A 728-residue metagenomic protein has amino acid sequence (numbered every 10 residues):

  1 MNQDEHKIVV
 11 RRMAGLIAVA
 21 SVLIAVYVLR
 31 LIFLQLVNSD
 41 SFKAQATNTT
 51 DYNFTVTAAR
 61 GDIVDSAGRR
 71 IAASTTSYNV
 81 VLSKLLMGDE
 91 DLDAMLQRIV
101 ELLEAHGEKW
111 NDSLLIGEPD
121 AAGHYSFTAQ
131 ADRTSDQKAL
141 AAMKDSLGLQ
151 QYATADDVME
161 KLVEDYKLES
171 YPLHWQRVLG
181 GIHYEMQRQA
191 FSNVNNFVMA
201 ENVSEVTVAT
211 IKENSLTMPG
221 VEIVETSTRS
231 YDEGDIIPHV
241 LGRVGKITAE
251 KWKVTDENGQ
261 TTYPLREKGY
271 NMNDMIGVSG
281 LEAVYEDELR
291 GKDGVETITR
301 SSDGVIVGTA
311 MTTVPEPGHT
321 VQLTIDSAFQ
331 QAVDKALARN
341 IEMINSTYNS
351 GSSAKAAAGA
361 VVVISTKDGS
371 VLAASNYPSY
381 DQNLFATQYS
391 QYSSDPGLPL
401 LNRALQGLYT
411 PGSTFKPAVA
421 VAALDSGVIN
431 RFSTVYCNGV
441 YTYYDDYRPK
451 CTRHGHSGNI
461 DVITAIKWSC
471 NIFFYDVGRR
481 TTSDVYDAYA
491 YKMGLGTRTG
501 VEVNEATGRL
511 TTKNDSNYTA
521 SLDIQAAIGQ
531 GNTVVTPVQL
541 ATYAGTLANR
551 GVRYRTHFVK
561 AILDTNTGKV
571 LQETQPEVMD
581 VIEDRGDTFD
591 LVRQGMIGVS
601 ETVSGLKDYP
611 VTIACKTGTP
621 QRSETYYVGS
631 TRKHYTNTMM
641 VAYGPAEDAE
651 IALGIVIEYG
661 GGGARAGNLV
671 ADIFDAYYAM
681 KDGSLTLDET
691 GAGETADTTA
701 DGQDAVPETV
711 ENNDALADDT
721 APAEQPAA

Functional and structural regions predicted by a protein language model:
M1-V314, S350, A354-A360, A705 (+1 more regions): Membrane-proximal periplasmic segments of bacterial cell-envelope enzymes, especially penicillin-binding proteins
A72, Y78, T299-E316, I325 (+8 more regions): Beta-lactam-recognizing serine transpeptidase/beta-lactamase-like catalytic domain environment
D93-E101, A209, E213, P238-G242 (+17 more regions): Solvent-exposed, polar/charged alpha-helical surfaces in well-ordered, non-transmembrane soluble domains, broadly
I211, P317-I341, G702-A705, T709 (+2 more regions): N-terminal leader/targeting segments and the immediately adjacent pre-domain N-terminus
E286, R290-D293, S301-G304, D334-E342 (+2 more regions): Amphipathic, well-packed alpha-helical segments that form the structural scaffold of globular domains
Q331-I364, S379: Beta-lactamase-like hydrolase cores
M680-V706: Intrinsically disordered, low-complexity mixed-charge segments
